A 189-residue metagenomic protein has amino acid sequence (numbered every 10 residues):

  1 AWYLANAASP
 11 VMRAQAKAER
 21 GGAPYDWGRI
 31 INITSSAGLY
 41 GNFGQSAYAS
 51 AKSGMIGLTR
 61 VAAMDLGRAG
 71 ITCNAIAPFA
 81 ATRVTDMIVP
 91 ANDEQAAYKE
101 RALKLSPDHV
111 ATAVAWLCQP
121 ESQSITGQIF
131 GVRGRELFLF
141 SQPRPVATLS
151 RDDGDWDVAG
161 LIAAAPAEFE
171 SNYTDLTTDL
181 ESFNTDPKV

Functional and structural regions predicted by a protein language model:
A1-A5, R29, L39, M55 (+1 more regions): Conserved internal alpha-helix within the Rossmann fold of NAD(P)-dependent oxidoreductases
A1-P24, A63-M64: Amphipathic alpha-helical dimer-interface segment in Rossmann-like NAD(P)H-dependent oxidoreductases
A5, A51, T59: Active-site helix of classical SDR
Q15-A16, D26, F43-G44, R68-G70 (+1 more regions): Short coil/turn segments at alpha/beta junctions that flank glycine-rich nucleotide-binding fingerprints
S35: Residue(s) in the substrate-gating loop at a strand-loop-helix junction that position the organic substrate next
G38-G41, S46-G54: The catalytic Tyr-X3-Lys active-site helix of short-chain dehydrogenase/reductase
I56-G57, A63-A81, S124-V132: Conserved Rossmann-fold SDR core element
A75, A96-V189: C-terminal helical subdomain
